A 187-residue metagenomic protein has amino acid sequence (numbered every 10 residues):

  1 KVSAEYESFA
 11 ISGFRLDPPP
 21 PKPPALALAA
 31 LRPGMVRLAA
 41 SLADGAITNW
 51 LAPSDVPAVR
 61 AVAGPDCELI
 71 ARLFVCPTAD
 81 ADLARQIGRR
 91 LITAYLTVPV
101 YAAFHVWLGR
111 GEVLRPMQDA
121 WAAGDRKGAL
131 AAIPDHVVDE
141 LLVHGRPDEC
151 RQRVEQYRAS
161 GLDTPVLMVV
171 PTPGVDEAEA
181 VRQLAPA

Functional and structural regions predicted by a protein language model:
K1-A187: Active-site-adjacent structural elements that line small-molecule/cofactor binding pockets in enzymes
